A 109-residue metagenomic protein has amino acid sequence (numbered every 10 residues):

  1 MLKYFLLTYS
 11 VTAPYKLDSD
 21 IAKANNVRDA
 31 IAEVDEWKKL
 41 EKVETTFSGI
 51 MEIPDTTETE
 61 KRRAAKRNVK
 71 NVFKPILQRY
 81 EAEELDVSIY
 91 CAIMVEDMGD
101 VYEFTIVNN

Functional and structural regions predicted by a protein language model:
M1-S19: Short, extreme N-terminal segment that most often corresponds to the first beta-strand
T8, T12, R28, P54-E58: Generic alpha-helix detector with strongest preference for long hydrophobic helices that associate with membranes
A13-L40: Charged, amphipathic alpha-helical segments and their flanking helix caps
D20-A22, K61-A64, Y102-I106: Surface-exposed beta-strand edges and their flanking turn/coil or helix-capping segments
N25-A30, N68-V69, N109: Short, low-complexity, polar/charged sequence segments that are solvent-exposed and flexible
A32-I89, M94: Short, intrinsically disordered low-complexity segments
A92-N109: Short, low-complexity, polybasic intrinsically disordered segments
